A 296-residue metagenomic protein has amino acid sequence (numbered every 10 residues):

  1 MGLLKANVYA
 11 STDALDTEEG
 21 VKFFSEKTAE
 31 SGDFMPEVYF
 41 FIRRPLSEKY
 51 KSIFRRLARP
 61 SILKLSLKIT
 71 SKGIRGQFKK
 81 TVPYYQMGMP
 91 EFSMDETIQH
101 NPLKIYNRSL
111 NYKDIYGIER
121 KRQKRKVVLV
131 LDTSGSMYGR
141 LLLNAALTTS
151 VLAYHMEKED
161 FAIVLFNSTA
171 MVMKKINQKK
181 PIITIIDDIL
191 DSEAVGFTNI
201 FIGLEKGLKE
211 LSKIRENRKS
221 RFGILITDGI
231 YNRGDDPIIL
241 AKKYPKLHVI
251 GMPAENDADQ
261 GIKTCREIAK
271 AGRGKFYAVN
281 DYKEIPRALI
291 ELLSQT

Functional and structural regions predicted by a protein language model:
M1-K124, P181, L292: Acidic/polar low-complexity segments with low predicted structural confidence
F78-Q86, S134, A170-M171, I189-L190: Short hinge/gating elements
P90, M94, Y138-L141, P181 (+4 more regions): Helical mechanochemical/support elements of P-loop NTPase systems and associated helical scaffolds
I98, K121-Q178, E193, I202-K206 (+1 more regions): Von Willebrand factor
M171, N177, I183-R221, R233 (+1 more regions): Von Willebrand factor
K179-I182, C265-A271, S294-T296: Short, hinge-like loop/turn segments at secondary-structure boundaries
A194, G229-A271, Y277-V279, I290: VWA/integrin I-like adhesion module and closely mimicked acidic/polar interface patches used
K283-T296: C-terminal "exit" segments of structured domains
